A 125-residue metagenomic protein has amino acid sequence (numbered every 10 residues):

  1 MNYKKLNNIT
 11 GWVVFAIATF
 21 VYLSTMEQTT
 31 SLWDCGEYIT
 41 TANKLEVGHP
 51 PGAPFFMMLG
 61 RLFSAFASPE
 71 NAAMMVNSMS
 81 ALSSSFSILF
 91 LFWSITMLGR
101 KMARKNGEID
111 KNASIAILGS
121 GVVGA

Functional and structural regions predicted by a protein language model:
M1-G11, N77-S80, S114: Membrane-water interface of alpha-helical transmembrane segments
K5-L32: Transmembrane signal-anchor helices characteristic of membrane glycosylation enzymes that use polyprenol
W12, S78-D110: Transmembrane-helix motifs of polytopic, lipid-linked glycan transferases
M26, G60, S64, F92-R100: Membrane-water interface at transmembrane helix exits
M26-Y38, G48-G60, N71: Extracytoplasmic catalytic/substrate-binding loops of multi-pass membrane glycan-assembly enzymes
Q28, F66, E70, L98-N106: Membrane-interface elements of multi-pass transporters and channels
F63, A72-L82: Membrane-embedded glycan-lipid processing machinery
A116-A125: Short helix- or helix-capping micro-motifs that position conserved polar/aromatic residues at function-defining sites
